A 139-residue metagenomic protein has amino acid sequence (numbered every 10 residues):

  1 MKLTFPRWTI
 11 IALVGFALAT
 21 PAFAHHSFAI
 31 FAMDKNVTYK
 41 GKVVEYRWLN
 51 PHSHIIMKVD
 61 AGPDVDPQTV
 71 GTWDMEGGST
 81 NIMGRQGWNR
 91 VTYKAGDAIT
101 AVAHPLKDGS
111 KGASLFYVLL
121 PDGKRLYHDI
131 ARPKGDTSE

Functional and structural regions predicted by a protein language model:
M1-A12: Bacterial N-terminal signal peptides that target proteins for export
F23-V37: Short boundary/loop segments of OB/S1/cold-shock single-stranded nucleic-acid-binding domains
G41-V43, A98: Conserved hydrophobic positions within beta-strands
L49-G62: Short aromatic-glycine-enriched beta-strand elements
E76-R85: Short, structured beta-strand/loop micro-motifs enriched in basic residues and often containing a Trp
R85-T100: Short nucleic-acid-contacting surface segments enriched for D/E, G, S/T with interspersed K/R
L106-I130: OB-fold/S1-family single-stranded nucleic acid-binding modules
